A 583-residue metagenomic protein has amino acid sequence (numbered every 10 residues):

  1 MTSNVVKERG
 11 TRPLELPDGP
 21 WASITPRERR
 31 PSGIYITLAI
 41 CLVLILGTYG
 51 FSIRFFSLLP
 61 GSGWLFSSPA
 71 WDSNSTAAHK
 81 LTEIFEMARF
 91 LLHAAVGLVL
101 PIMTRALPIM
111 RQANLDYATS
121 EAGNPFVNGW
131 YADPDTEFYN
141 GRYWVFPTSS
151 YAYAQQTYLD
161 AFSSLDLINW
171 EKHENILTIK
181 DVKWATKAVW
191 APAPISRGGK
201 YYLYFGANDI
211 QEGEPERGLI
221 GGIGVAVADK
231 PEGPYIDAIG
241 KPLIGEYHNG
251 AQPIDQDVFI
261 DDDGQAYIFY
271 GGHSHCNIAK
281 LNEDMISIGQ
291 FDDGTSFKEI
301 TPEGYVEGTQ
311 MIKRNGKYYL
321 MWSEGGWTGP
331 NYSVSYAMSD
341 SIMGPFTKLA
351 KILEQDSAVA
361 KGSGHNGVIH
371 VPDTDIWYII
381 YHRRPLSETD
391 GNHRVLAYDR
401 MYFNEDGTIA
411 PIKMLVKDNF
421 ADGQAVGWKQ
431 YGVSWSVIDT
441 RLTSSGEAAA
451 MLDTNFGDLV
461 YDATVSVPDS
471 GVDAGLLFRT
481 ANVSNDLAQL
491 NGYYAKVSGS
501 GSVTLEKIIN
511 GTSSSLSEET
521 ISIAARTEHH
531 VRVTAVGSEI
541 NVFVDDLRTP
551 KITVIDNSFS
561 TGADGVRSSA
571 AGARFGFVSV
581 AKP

Functional and structural regions predicted by a protein language model:
M1-E28, L65, N74, L81: Short, low-complexity, Lys/Arg-enriched N-terminal segments of secretory-pathway carbohydrate enzymes
E28-S52: N-terminal signal-anchor transmembrane helix specifying type II single-pass membrane topology of secretory-pathway
Y35, Y49-F51, F55-F56, F66 (+2 more regions): Aromatic (phenylalanine/tyrosine) cluster motif
C41-I45, M87-Q112: Fungal secretory targeting signals
L58-W71, S75: Interhelical loop segments of eukaryotic multi-pass membrane proteins
A78-E86: Short, Lys/Arg-enriched N-terminal segments with co-localized hydrophobic residues within the first ~10-30 amino acids
L107-V189, I195-I254, F259-E303, K313-Y318 (+5 more regions): Beta-rich carbohydrate-recognition and catalytic domains
M110-A118, Y402-P583: Extracellular glycan-recognition regions
